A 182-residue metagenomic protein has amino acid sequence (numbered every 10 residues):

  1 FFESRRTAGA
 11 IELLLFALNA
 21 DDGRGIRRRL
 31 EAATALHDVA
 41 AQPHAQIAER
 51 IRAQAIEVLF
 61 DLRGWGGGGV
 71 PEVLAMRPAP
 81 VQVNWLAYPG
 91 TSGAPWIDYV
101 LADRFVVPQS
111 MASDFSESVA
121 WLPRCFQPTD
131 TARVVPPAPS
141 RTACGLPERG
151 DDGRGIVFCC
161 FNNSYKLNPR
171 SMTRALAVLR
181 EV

Functional and structural regions predicted by a protein language model:
F1-I11, Q127-V182: Conserved catalytic-core segment of nucleotide-activated headgroup transferases in glycan assembly
F1-I97, A102-A112, S116, R174-L176: Conserved nucleotide-cofactor-binding alpha/beta core module
G93-L146: A conserved SF2-helicase RecA2
